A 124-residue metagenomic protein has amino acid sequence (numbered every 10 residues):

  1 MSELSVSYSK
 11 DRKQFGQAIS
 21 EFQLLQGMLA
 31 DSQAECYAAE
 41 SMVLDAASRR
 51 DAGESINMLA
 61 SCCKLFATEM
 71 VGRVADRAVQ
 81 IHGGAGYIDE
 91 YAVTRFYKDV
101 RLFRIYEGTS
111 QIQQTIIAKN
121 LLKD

Functional and structural regions predicted by a protein language model:
M1-D124: Alpha-helical interface subdomain recognition
